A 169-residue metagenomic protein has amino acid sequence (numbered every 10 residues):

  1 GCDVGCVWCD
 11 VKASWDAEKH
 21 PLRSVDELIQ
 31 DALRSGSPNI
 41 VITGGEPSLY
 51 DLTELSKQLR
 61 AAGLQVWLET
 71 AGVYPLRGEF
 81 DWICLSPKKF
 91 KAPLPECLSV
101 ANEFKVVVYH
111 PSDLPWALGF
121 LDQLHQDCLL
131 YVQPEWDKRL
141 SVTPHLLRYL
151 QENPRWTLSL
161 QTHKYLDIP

Functional and structural regions predicted by a protein language model:
D3-F80: Conserved Radical SAM active-site core
A17-H20, R77, L94, P115 (+2 more regions): Generic domain-boundary/flexible-linker signal
D26-R34, G78-P93, C97-V100, R148-L158 (+1 more regions): Structural recognition of alpha->loop->beta junctions
Q30, R34-S37, S112-P169: Auxiliary Fe-S-binding modules of radical SAM enzymes
G45-P47, A71-V73, K88, Y109 (+2 more regions): Active-site beta-loop-alpha junctions enriched in small/polar residues
L52-C128: Radical SAM/AdoMet-radical enzyme domain recognition
